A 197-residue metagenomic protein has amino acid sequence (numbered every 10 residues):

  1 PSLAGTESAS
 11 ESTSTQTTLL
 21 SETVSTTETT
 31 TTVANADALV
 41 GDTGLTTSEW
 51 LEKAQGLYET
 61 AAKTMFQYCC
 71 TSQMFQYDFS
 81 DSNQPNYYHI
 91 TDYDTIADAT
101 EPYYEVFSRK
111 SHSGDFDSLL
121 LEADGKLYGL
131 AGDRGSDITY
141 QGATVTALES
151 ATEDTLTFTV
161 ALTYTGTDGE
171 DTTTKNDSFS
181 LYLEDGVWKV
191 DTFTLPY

Functional and structural regions predicted by a protein language model:
P1-T32, T46, Y103: Gram-positive cell-envelope targeting signals
A36-V40: Short helix/turn-capping signatures at newly exposed starts of structured segments
G41-G129: Core segments of small alpha/beta cavity-forming domains
T46, W50, D171, N176: N-terminal/domain-start segments enriched in small and hydrophobic, helix-friendly residues, covering either
E122-T167: Surface-exposed, charged secondary-structure patches
K126, E170, V187-K189: Residue-level signal for well-ordered, solvent-exposed loop/turn and beta-edge residues enriched in charged/polar side
T139-T144, T172-S178: Short, surface-exposed coil-to-beta transition loops
T174-Y197: Short beta-strand edge/turn micro-motifs at domain boundaries
